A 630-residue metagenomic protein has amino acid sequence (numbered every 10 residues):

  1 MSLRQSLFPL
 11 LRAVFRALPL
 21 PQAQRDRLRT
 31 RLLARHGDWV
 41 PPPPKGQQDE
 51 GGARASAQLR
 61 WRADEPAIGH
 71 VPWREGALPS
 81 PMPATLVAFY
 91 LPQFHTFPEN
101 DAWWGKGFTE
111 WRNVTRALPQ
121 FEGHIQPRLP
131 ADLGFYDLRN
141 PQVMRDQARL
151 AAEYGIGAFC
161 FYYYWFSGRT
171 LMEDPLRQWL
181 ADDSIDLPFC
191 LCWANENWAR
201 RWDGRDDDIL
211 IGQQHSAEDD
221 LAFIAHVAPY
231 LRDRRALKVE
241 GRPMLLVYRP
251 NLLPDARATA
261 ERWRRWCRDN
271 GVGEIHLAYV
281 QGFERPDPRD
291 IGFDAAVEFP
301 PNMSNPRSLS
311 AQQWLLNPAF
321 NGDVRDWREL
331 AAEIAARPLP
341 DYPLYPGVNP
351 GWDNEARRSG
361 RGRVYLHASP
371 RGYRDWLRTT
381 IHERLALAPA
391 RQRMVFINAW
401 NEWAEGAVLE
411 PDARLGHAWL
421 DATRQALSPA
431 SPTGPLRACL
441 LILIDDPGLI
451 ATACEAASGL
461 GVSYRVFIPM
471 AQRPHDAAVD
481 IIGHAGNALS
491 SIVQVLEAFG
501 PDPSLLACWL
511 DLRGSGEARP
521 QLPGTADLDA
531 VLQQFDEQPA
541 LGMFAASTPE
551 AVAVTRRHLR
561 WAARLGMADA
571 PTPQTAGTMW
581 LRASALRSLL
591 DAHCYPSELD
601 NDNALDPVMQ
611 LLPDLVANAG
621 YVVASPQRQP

Functional and structural regions predicted by a protein language model:
M1-E50: Boundary detector for helix-to-coil junctions that initiate low-complexity/charged tails
S6, R16-L18, F89, I185 (+2 more regions): Compositionally biased, intrinsically disordered/low-complexity regions enriched for serine, proline and threonine
S6, R27, Q120, P175 (+5 more regions): Exposed alpha-helical structural elements
L33-A63, P81, A152, L309-D323 (+8 more regions): ER/Golgi luminal nucleotide-sugar-dependent glycosyltransferases, focusing on the catalytic module
P41-T433: Glycan-processing catalytic domains of CAZymes
